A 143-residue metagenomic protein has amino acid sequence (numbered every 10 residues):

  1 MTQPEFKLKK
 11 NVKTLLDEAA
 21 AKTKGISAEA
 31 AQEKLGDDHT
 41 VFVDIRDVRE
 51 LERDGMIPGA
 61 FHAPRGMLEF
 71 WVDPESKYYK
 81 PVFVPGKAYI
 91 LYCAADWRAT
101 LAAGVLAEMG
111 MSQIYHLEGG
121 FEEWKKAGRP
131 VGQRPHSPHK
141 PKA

Functional and structural regions predicted by a protein language model:
M1-T40, V48-A88, W97-A143: Rhodanese-like catalytic fold shared by cysteine-dependent sulfurtransferases and DSP/PTP-type phosphatases
V43: Active-site flanking residues adjacent to catalytic metal/cofactor-binding acidic residues
Y92: Short, surface-exposed ligand- or partner-binding patches at beta-edge/loop junctions that are enriched in aromatics
